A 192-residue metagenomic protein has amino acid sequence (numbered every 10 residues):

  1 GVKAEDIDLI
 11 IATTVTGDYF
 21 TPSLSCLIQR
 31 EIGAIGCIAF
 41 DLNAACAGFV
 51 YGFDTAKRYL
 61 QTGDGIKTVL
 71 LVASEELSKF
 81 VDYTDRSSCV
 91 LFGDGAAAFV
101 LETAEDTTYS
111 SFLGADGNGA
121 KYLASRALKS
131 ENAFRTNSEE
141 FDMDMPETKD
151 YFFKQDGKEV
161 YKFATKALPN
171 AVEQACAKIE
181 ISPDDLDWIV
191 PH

Functional and structural regions predicted by a protein language model:
G1-D8, A171-D187: Phosphate/pyrophosphate-binding loops at sites that engage ATP/ADP/AMP, CoA/4′-phosphopantetheine, polyphosphate
D8-I11, L70, Y109, D187: Conserved beta-strand elements of the Class I
T13-D18, A44-A47, A73-K79, G114-D116: Acidic, glycine-rich active-site loops and adjacent beta-strand->loop/helix elements that engage anionic groups
T13-F20, L186-H192: Glycine-rich phosphate-binding loops at beta-strand->alpha-helix junctions
V15-V69: Conserved catalytic cysteine-centered active-site region of acyl-thioester-dependent Claisen-condensing enzymes
Q61, I66-A96: Flexible, glycine-rich active-site loops centered on histidine and acidic residues that chelate a metal or position
Y83-K162, K166, N170: Condensing-enzyme catalytic core mediating Claisen C-C bond formation in acyl metabolism
